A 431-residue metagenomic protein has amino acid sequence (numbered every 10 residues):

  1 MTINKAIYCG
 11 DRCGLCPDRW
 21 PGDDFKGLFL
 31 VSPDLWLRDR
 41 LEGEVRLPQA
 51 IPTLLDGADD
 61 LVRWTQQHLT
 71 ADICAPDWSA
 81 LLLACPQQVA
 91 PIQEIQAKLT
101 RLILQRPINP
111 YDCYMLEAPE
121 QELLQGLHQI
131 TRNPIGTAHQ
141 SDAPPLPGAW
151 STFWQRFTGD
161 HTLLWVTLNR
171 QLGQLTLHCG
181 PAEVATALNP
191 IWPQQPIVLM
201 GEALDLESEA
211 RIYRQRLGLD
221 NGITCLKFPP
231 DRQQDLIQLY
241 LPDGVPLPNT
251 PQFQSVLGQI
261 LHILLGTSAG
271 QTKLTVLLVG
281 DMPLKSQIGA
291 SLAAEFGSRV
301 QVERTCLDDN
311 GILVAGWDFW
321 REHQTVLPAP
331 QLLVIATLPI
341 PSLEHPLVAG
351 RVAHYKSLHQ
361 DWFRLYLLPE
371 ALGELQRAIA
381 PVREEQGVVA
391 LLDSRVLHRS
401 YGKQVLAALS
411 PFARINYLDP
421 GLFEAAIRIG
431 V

Functional and structural regions predicted by a protein language model:
M1-G14, D281: Conserved Walker A/P-loop ATP-binding site and its immediately adjacent core in helicase/helicase-like ATPase domains
C9, L37-D39, L61-T65, L206-E209 (+4 more regions): Switch/connector loops and helix/strand junctions flanking conserved nucleotide-binding motifs in nucleotide-processing
L15-D23, S298-D309: Short acidic low-complexity segments
C16-T65, L313-V326: Conserved RecA-like ASCE ATPase "motif II neighborhood" in helicase/translocase motors
V31-L35, C179, E202-A203, L278-P283 (+3 more regions): Structural motif
I51, G57-L292, R395-V396, S400 (+1 more regions): Conserved coupling segment at the C-terminus of the helicase ATP-binding
V245-L247, D309-R399: Conserved RecA-like P-loop NTPase helicase motor core
Q386-G387, Y401-L422: C-terminal helicase lobe and adjacent C-terminal extensions/tails of nucleic-acid helicase motors
